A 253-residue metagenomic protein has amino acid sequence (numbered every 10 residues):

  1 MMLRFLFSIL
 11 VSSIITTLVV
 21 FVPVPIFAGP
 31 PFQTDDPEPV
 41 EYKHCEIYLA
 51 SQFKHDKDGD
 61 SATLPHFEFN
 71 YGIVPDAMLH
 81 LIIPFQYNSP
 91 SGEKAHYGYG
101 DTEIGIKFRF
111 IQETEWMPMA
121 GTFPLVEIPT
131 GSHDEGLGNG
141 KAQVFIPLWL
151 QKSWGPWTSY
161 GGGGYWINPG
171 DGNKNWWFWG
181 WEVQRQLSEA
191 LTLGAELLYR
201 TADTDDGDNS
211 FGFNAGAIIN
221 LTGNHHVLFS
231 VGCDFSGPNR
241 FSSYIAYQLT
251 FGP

Functional and structural regions predicted by a protein language model:
M1-I14: Bacterial N-terminal signal peptides that target proteins for export
I15-T16, I26: Cleavable N-terminal signal peptides
V19: Dinucleotide-binding Rossmann-like beta1-alpha1 core, especially the glycine-rich loop that anchors the ADP
F27-P253: Transmembrane beta-barrel domains of Gram-negative outer membranes and organellar outer membranes
